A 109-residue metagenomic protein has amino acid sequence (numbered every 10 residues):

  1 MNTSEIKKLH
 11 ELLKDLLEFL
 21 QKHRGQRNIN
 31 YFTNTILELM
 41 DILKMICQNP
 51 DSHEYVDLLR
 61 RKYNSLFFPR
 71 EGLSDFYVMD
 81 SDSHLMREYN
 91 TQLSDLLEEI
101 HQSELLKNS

Functional and structural regions predicted by a protein language model:
M1-E38, S94-N108: Short terminal alpha-helical segments
M1-K8, R24, N28-Y31, D51-L58 (+2 more regions): Non-transmembrane, amphipathic alpha-helical segments
K22-S74: Amphipathic alpha-helical interaction modules
Y63-S109: Amphipathic alpha-helical binding modules
